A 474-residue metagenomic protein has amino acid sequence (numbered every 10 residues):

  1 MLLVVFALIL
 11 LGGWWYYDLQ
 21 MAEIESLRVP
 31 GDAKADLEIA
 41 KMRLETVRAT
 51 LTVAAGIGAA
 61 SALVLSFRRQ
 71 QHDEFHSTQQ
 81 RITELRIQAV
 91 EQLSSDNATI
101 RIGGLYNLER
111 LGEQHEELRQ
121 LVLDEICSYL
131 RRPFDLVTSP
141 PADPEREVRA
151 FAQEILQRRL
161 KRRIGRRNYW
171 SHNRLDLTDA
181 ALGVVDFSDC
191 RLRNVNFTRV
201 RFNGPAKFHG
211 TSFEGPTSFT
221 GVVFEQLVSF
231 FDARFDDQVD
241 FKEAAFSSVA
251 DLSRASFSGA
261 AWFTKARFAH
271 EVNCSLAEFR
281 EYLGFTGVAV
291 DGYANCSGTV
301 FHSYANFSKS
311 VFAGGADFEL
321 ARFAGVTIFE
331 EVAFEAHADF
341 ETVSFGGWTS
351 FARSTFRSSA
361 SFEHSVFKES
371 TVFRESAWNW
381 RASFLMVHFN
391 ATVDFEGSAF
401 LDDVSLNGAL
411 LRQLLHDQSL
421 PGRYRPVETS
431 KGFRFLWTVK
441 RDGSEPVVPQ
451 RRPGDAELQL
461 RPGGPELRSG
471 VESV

Functional and structural regions predicted by a protein language model:
M1-G58, A260: Short hydrophobic membrane-inserting helices
D18-L19, I57-R81: Transmembrane signal-anchor/signal-peptide helices with a preference for the extracytoplasmic
S26-A40, Q71-S95: Membrane-proximal helical linkers
A40, E45, L65-S66, A98 (+2 more regions): Short alpha-helical segments used as structural interaction elements across diverse proteins
F75, T83-Q92, D96-I102, Y106-E109 (+1 more regions): N-terminal leader/targeting and pre-domain segments
